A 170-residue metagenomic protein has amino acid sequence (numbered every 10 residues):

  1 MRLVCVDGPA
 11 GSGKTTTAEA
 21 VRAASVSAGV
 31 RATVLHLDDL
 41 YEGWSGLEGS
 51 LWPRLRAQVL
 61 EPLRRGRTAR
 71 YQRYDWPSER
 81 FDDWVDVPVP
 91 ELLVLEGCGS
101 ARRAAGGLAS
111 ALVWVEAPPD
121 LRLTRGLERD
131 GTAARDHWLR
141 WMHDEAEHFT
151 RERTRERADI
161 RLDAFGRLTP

Functional and structural regions predicted by a protein language model:
M1-V4: Extreme N-terminal, non-catalytic leader segments that precede Walker-type/kinase nucleotide-binding cores
P9: P-loop (Walker A) phosphate-binding loop of NTP-binding proteins
K14: Conserved lysine of the Walker
R22-T33: Post-Walker A helix-loop "phosphate-sensing" segment adjacent to the P-loop in P-loop NTPases
T33-L35, D39-L95: Conserved nucleotide-sensing/catalytic segment adjacent to the nucleotide-binding pocket in NTP-handling enzymes
V59, D82-D130, R151: ATP-dependent NMP and nucleoside kinases share a basic, alpha-helical "lid"
R80, R102, G131-P170: Small-molecule kinase domains that catalyze NTP-dependent phosphoryl transfer to phosphate-bearing small molecules
